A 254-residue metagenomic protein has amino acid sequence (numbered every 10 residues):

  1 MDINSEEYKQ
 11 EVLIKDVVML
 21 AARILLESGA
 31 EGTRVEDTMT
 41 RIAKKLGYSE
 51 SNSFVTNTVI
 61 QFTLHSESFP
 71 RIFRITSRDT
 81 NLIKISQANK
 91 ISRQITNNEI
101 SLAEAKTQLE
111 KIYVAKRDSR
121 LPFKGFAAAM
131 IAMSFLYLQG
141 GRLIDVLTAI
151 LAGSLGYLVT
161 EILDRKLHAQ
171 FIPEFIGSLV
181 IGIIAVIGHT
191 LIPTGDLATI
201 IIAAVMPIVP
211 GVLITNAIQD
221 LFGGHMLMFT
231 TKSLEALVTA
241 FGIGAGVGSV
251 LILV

Functional and structural regions predicted by a protein language model:
M1-S101: Soluble N-terminal domains of membrane-associated systems
R23, E27, K44, Y48 (+10 more regions): Generic secondary-structure signature for well-ordered alpha-helical cores
S77-I131, L136-D145, K232-I243, L251: Alpha-helical transmembrane segments and their cytosolic membrane-interface
Q108-I112, G156-L167, L213-L227: C-terminal ends of transmembrane helices
R117-I192: Core alpha-helical transmembrane segments of integral membrane proteins
T190-V254: Generic detector of multi-pass transmembrane helix bundles and their immediately adjacent loops in polytopic membrane
